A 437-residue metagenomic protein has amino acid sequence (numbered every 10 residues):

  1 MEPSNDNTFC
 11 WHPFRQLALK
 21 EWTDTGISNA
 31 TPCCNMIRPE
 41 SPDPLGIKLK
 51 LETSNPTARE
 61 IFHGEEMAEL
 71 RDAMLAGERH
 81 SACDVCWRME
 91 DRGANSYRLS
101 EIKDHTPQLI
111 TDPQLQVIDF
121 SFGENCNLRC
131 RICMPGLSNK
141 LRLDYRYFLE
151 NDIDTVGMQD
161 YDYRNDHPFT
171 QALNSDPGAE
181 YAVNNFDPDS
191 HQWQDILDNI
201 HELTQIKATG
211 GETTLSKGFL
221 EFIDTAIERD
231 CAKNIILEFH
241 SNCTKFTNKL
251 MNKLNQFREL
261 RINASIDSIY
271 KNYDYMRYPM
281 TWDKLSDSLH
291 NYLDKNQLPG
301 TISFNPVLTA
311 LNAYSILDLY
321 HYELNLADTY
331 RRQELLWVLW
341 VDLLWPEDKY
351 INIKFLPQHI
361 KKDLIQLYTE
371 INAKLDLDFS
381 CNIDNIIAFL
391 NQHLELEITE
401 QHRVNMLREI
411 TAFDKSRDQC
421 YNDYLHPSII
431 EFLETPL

Functional and structural regions predicted by a protein language model:
M1-I102, D342-L437: Accessory C-terminal segments flanking Radical SAM cores
Q16-A30, Q108-G136, L203-K207: N-terminal pre-triad scaffold of radical SAM enzymes
A82-V85, D91-V117, C126-L128, L149: Recognition helices and adjacent regulatory flanks at domain boundaries
W87-M89, C133-N139: Detector for the c-type heme attachment site
L115-N125, G136-P188, I200-K217, R229-N248 (+3 more regions): Core AdoMet radical
Q192-N199, D224-D230, K253-N255, Y292: Leucine-rich repeat
N252-E259, L293-N296, A327: Acidic (Asp/Glu)-rich catalytic clusters
A310-L326: Catalytic cores of alpha/beta
